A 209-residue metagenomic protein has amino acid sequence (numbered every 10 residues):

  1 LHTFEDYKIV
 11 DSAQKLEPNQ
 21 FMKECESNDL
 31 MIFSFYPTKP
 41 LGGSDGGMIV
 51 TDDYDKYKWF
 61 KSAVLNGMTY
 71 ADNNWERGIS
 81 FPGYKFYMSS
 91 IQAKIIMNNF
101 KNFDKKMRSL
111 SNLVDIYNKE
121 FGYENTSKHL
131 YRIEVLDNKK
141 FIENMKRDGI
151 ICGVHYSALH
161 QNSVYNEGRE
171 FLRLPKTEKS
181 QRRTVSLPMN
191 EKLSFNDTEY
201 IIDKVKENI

Functional and structural regions predicted by a protein language model:
L1-Y7, E17-M22: Active-site core of PLP-dependent enzymes with the aminotransferase class I/II
V10-D11: Hydrophobic residues in beta-strands of the RecA-like P-loop NTPase core, especially within AAA+ ATPase
Q14, N66-W75, K140-R173, K179-V185: Conserved PLP cofactor-binding pocket of PLP-dependent enzymes
Q14-K15, E191: Short, glycine/acidic-enriched loop or turn micro-motifs at the edges of active sites
L16-F21, S27-E134, Q161: Active-site region of PLP-dependent enzymes
F60, F141-G149, I201-K206: Short amphipathic alpha-helices in soluble, non-transmembrane regions that often serve as interface/regulatory elements
E167-I209: PLP-dependent enzyme catalytic core of the Aspartate aminotransferase-like
